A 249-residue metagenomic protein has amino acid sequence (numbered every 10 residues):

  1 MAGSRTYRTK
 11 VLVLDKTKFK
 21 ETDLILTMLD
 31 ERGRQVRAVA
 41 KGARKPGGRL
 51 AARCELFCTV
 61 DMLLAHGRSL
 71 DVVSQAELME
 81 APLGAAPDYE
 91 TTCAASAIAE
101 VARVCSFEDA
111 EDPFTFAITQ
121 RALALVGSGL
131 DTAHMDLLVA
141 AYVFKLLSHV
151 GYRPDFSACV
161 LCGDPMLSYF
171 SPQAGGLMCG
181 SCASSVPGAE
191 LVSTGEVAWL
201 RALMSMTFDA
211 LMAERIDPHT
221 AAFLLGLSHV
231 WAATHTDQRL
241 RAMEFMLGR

Functional and structural regions predicted by a protein language model:
M1-R249: Non-catalytic alpha-helical scaffolds and adjoining flexible linkers that form interface surfaces for assembly
